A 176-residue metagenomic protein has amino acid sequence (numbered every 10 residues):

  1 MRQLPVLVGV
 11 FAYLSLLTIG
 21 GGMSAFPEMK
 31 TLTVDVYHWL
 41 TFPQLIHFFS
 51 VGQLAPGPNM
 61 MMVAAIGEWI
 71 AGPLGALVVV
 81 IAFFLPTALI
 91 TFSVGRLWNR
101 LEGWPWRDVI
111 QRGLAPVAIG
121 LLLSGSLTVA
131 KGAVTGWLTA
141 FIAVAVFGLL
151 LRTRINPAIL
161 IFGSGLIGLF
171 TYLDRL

Functional and structural regions predicted by a protein language model:
M1-A55, N59-L176: Multi-pass membrane proteins that catalyze or facilitate reactions on polyprenyl-/lipid-phosphate substrates and their
